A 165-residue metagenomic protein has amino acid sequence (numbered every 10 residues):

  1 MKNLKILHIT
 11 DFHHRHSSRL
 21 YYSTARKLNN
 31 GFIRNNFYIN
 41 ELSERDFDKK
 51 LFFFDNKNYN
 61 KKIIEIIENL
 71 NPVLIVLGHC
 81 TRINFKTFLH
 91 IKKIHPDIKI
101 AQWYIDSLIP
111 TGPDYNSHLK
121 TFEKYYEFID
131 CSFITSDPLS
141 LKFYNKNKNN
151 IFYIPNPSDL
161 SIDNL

Functional and structural regions predicted by a protein language model:
K2-I6: Extreme N-terminal starter segment of soluble prokaryotic enzymes
H8-F12, S18-G31, N35-K146, L160-N164: Extended catalytic core of nucleotide-activated donor transferases of GT-like folds
Q102, N150-N156: Short hydrophobic/aromatic-enriched beta-strand-loop microsegments
